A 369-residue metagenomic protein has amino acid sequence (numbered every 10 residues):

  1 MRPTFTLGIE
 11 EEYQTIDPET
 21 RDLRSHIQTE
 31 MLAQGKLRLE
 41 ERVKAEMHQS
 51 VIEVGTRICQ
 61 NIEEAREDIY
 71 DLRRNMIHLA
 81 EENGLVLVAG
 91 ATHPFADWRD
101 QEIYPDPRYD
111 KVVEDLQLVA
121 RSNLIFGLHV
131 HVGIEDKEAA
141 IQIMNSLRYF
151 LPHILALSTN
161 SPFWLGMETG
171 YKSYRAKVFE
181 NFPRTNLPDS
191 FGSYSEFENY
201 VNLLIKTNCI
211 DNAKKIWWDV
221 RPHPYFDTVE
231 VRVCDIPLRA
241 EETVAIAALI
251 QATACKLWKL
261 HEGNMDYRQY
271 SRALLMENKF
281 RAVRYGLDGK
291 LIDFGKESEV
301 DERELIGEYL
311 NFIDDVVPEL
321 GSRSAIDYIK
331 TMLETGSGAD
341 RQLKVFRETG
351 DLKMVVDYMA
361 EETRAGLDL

Functional and structural regions predicted by a protein language model:
M1-N83, V112, F179-L369: C-terminal accessory/tail domains of diverse enzymes
R42-K44, A80-H93, L118-I125: Short, flexible active-site-proximal loops enriched in glycine and acidic residues
G84-Q101, L165-T169: Short, glycine/charge-rich beta-strand/loop segments that flank catalytic centers and engage negatively charged groups
D106-G127: Acidic, His- and aromatic-enriched active-site or binding-groove loops in soluble protein domains that engage sugars
D106-V113, I134-L155, L238-Q251: Helical (often loop-to-helix) elements that flank the catalytic cores of nucleotide-handling enzymes
N123-I125, E138, P224-T228: Coil-to-beta-strand transition motifs
V130: An acidic/histidine-cluster motif and surrounding catalytic segment that typifies divalent-metal-assisted enzyme active
D136, M144-F191: An exposed, glycine/acidic-rich loop-and-rim segment of catalytic or binding clefts
